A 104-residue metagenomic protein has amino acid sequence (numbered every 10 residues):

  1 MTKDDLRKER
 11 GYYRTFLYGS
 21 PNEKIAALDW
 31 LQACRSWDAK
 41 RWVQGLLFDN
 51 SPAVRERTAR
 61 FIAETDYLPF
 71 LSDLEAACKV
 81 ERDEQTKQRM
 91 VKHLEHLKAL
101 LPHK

Functional and structural regions predicted by a protein language model:
T2-T15, S36-F48, Y67-K79, L100-K104: Amphipathic alpha-helical scaffolding segments comprising HEAT/armadillo-like alpha-solenoid repeats
G11-A33: Alpha-helical segment of the N-proximal tetratricopeptide repeat
G19-S20, N50-S51, R82-D83: Short inter-helical turns and helix N-cap capping residues of alpha-solenoid HEAT/ARM repeat scaffolds
N50-P69: Short hydrophobic interaction/assembly module
D83-K104: Eukaryotic acidic, Ser/Thr-rich intrinsically disordered low-complexity regions
